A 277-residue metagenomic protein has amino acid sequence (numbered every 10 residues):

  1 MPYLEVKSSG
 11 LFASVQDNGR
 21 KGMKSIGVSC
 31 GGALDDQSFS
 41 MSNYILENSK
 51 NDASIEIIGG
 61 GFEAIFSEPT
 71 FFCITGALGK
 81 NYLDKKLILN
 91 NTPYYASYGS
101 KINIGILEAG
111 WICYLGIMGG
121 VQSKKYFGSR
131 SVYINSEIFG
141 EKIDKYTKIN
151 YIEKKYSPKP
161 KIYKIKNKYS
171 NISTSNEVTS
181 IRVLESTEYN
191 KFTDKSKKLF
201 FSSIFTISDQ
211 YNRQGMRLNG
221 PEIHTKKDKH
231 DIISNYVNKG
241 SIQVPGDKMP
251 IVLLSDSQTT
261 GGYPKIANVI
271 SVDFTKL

Functional and structural regions predicted by a protein language model:
M1-L277: Conserved "landmark" site that anchors the functional core of diverse proteins
